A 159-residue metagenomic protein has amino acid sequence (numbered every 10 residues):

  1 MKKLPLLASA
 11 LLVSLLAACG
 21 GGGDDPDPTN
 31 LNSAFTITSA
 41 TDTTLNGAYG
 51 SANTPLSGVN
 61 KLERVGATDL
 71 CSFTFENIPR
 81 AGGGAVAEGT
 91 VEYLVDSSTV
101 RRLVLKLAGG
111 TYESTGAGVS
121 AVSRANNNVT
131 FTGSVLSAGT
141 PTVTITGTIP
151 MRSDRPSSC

Functional and structural regions predicted by a protein language model:
M1-A8: Bacterial N-terminal signal peptides that target proteins for export
L11-L12, L70: Repetitive helical segments and hydrophobic/amphipathic motifs
L15-A18: C-terminal motif of bacterial Sec signal peptides marking the signal peptidase cleavage site
G20-C159: An extracellular/secretory-lumen and virion-surface interaction module
